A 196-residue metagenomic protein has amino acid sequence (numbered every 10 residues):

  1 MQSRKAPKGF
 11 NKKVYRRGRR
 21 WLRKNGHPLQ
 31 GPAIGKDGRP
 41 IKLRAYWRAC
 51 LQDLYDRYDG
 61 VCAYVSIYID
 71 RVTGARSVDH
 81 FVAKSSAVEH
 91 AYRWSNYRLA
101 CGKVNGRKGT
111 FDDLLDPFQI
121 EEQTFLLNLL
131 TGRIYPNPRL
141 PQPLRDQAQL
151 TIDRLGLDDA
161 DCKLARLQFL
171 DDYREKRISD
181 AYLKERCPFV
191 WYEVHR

Functional and structural regions predicted by a protein language model:
M1-Y55, I67-T73, V88-R98, G102-R196: Extended charged
Y58: Short acidic/polar micro-motifs at solvent-exposed secondary-structure junctions
V61, S77, A100: The −1 position to Zn-ligating cysteines in a subset of zinc-ribbon hairpins
Y64: Glycine-rich phosphate/pyrophosphate-binding loop shared by adenosine-nucleotide-utilizing enzymes
S77-K84: Histidine-centered catalytic micro-motifs used for acid/base chemistry in nuclease and nucleotide-processing active
